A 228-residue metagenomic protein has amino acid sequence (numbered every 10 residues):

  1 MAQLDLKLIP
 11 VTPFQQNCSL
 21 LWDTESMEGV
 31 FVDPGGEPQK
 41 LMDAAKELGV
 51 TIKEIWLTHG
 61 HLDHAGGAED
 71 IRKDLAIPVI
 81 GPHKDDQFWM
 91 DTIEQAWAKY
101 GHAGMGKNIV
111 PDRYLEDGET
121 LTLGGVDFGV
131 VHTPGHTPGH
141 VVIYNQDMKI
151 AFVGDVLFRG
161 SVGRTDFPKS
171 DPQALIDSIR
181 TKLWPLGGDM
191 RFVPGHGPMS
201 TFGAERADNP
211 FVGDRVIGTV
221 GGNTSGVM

Functional and structural regions predicted by a protein language model:
A2-L48, V142-G154: Conserved beta-strand hairpin/beta-sheet module of binuclear metal-dependent hydrolase folds, prominently
K7, W56, I80, R113-L115 (+3 more regions): Hydrophobic/aromatic beta-strand patches that form the interior of the parallel beta-sheet core in alpha/beta enzyme
I9-V11, G104, V110-D112, H132-P134: Short Gly/Pro-enriched turn/cap motifs at secondary-structure boundaries
L21, T58, T133: Conserved S/T- and glycine-rich ATP-binding loop of Class I adenylate-forming
M27, Q95-A98, T120, V126-M228: Metallo-beta-lactamase
V30-V32, E54-W56, V130: Short catalytic-loop micro-motif centered on adjacent basic/acidic residues
G36-T122, V126, A207-V220: Active-site HxH/HxHxD metal-binding segment of metal-dependent hydrolases
